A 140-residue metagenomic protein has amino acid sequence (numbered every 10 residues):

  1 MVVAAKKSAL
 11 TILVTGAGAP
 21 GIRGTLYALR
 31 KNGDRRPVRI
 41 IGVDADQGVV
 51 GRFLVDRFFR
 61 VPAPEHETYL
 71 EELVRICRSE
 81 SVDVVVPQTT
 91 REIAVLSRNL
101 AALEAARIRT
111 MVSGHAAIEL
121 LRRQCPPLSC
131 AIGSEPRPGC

Functional and structural regions predicted by a protein language model:
M1-M111: ATP-binding N-terminal substructure of ATP-dependent carboxylate-amine bond-forming enzymes
E104-C140: A conserved helix-loop-beta module that forms one wall/lid of the active-site cleft in ATP-utilizing catalytic domains
